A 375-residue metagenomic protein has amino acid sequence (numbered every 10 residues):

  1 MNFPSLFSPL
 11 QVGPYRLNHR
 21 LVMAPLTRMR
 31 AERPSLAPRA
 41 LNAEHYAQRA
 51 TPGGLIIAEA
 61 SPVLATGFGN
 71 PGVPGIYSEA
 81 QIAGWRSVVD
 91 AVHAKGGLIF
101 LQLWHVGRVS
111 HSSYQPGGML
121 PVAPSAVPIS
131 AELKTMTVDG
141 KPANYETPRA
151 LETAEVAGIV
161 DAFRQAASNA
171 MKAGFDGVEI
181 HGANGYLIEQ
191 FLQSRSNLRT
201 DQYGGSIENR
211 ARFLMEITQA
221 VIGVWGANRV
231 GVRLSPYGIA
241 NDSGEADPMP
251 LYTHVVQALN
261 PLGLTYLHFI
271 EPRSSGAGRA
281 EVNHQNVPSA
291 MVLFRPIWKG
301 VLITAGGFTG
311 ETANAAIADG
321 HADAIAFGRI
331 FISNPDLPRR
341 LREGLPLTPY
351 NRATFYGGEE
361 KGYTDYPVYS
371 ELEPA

Functional and structural regions predicted by a protein language model:
M1-A375: Flavin-dependent oxidoreductase catalytic cores
